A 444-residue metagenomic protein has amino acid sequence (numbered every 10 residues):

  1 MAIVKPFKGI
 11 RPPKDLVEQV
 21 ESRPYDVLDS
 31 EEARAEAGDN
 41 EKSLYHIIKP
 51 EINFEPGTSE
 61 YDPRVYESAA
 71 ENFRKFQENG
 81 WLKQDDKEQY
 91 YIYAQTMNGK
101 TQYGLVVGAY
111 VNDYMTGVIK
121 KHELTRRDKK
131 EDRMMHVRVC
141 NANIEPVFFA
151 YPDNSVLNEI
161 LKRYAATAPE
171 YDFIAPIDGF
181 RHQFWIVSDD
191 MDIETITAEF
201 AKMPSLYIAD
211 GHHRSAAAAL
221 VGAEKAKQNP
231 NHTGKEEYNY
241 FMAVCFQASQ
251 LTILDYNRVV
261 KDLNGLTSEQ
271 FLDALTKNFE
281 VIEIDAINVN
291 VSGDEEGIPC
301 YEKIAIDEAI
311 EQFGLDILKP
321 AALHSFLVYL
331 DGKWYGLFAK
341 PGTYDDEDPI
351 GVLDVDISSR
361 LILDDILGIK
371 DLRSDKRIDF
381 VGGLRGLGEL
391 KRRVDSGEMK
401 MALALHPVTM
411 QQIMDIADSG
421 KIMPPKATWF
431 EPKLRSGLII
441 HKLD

Functional and structural regions predicted by a protein language model:
M1-D444: Surface-exposed, charge/polar-rich loops and edge strands
